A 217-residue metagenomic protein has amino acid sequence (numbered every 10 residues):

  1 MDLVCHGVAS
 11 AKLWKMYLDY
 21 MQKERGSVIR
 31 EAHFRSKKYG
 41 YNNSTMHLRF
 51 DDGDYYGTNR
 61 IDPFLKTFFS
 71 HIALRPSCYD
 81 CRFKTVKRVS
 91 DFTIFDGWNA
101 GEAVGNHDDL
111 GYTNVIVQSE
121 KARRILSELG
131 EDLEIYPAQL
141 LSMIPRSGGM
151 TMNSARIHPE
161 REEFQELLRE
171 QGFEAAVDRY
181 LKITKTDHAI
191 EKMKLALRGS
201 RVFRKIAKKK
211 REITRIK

Functional and structural regions predicted by a protein language model:
V4-M16, S36-Y41: Short, conserved secondary-structure transition motifs
A11-V28: Ligand-binding grooves and catalytic loops that recognize ribose/phosphate and carbohydrate rings, and esterified lipid
S27-K217: Long, compositionally biased charged/polar accessory segments in the mid-to-C-terminal portions of proteins
